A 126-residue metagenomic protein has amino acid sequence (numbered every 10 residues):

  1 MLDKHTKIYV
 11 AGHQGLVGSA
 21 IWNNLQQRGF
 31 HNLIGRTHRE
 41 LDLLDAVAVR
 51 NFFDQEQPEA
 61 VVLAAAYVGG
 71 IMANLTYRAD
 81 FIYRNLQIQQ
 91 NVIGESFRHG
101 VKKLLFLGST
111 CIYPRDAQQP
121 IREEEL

Functional and structural regions predicted by a protein language model:
M1-L126: N-terminal Rossmann-like NAD(P)+-binding domain of SDR-like oxidoreductases, especially those catalyzing
